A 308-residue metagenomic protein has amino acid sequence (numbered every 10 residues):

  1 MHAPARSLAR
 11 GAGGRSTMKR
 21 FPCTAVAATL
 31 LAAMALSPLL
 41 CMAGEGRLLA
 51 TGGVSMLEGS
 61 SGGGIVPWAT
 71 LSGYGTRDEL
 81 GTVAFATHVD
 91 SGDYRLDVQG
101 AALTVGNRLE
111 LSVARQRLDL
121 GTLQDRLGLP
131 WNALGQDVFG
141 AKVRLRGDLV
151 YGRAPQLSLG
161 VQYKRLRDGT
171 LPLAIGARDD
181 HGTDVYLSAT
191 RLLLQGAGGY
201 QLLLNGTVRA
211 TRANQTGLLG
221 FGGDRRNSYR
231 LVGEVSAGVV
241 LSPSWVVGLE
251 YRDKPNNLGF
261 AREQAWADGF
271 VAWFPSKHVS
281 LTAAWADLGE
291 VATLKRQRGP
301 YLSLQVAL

Functional and structural regions predicted by a protein language model:
A9-T17: Short, Lys/Arg-enriched N-terminal segments with co-localized hydrophobic residues within the first ~10-30 amino acids
T17-T29: Bacterial N-terminal signal peptides that target proteins for export
A27-P38: Bacterial N-terminal signal peptides
A43-G198, L202, R212, L241-W245 (+5 more regions): Transmembrane beta-barrel domains of Gram-negative outer membranes and organellar outer membranes
S188-V240: Histidine/lysine/aspartate-rich catalytic loop segments that bind and position anionic ligands
G217-L308: Outer membrane beta-barrel transmembrane domains
